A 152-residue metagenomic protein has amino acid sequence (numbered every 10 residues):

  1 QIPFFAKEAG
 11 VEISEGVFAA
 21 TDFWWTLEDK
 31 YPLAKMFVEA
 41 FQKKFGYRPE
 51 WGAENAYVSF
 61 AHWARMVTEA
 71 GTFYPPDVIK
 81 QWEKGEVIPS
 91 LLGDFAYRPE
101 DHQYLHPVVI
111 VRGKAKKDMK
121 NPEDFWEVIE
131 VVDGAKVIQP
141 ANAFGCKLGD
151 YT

Functional and structural regions predicted by a protein language model:
Q1-T152: Extracytosolic ligand-binding ectodomains
